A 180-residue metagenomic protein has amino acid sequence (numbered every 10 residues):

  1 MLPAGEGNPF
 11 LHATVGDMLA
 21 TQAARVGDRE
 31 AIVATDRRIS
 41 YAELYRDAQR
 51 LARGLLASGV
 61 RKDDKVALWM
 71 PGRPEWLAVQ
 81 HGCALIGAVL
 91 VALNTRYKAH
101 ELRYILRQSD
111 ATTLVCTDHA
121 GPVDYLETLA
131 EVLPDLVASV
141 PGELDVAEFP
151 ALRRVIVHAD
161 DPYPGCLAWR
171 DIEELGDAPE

Functional and structural regions predicted by a protein language model:
M1-E6: Short, contiguous pre-domain boundary segments
G7-G16, A20, D28-H81, K98-R103 (+1 more regions): Conserved AMP-binding/adenylate-forming core of the ANL superfamily
A57-S58, A88-D171: Structural core segment of the AMP-binding/adenylate-forming
D160, D177-E180: Glycine-rich phosphate/pyrophosphate-binding loop and adjacent beta-alpha nucleotide/cofactor-binding cores
